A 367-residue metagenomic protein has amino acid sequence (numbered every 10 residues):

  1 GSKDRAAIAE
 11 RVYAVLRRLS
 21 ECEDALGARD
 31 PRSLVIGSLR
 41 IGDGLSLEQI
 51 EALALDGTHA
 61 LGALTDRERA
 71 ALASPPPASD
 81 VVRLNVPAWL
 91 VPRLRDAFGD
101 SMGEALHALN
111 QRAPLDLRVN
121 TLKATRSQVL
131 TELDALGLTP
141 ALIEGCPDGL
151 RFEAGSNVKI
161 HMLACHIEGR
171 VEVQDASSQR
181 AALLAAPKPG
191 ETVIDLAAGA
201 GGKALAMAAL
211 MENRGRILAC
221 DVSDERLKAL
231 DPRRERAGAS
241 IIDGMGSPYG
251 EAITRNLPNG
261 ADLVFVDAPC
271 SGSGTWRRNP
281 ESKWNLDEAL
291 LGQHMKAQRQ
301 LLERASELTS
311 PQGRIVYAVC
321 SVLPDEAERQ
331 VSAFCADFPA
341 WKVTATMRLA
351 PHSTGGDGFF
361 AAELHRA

Functional and structural regions predicted by a protein language model:
G1-A367: S-adenosylmethionine
